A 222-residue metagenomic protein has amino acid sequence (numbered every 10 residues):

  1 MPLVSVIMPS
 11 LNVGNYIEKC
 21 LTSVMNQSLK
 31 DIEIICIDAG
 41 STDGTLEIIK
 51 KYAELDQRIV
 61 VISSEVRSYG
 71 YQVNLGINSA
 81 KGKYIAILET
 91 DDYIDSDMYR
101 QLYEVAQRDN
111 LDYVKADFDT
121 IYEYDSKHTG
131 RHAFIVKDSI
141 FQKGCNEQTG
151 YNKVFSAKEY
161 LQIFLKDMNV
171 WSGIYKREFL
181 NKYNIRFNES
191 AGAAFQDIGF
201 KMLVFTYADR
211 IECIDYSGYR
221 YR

Functional and structural regions predicted by a protein language model:
M1-M25: N-proximal low-complexity "stem/linker" segments adjacent to membrane-targeting elements
P2-S5, E33, G199: Cell-envelope/extracellular polymer assembly enzymes that use nucleotide-activated donors
E18-T22, L46, G82, D95-R108: Short alpha-helix within the catalytic core of nucleotide-sugar-dependent glycosyltransferases
V24, A39-G40, R67: Conserved short acidic donor-positioning loop in nucleotide-sugar-dependent glycosyltransferases
D38-E47: A conserved acidic beta->alpha catalytic loop
L46-K81: Conserved donor nucleotide-binding strand/loop of the catalytic core
Y69, V73, T90-I214, Y219-Y221: Donor-binding/catalytic cores of nucleotide-activated saccharide and glycerol-phosphate transferases/polymerases
I85: Short aromatic/hydrophobic "clamp" motif used to bind/position activated sugar donors
